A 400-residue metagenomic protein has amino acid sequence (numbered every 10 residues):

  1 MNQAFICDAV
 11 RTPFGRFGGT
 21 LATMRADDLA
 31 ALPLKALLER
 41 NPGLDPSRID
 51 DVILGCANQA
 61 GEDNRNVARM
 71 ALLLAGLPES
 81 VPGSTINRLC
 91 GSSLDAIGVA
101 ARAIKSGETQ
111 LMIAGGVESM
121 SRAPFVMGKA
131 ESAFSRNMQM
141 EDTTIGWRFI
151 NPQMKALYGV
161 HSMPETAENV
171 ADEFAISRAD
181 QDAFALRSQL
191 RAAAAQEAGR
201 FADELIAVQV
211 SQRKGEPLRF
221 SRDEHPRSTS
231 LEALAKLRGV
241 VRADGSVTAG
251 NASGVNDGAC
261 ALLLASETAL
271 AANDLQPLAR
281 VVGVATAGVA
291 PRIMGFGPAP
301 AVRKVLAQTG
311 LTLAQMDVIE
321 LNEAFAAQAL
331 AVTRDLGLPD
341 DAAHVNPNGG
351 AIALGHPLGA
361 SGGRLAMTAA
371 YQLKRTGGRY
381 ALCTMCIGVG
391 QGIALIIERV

Functional and structural regions predicted by a protein language model:
M1-A75, P82, T166-R178, S188 (+4 more regions): Conserved active-site "lid/cap" helical segment
M1-M24, I145, L231-F296, P300-Q308 (+4 more regions): Condensing-enzyme catalytic core mediating Claisen C-C bond formation in acyl metabolism
R11, T23, D27-L32, G43 (+3 more regions): N-terminal extracellular/periplasmic Venus flytrap/periplasmic-binding protein-like
M24, C56-M112, E141-W147, L157-M163 (+4 more regions): Conserved catalytic cysteine-centered active-site region of acyl-thioester-dependent Claisen-condensing enzymes
K105, L111-N169: Flexible glycine-/small-residue-enriched beta->alpha junction loops that bind anionic phosphate/pyrophosphate groups
R148-F201: N-terminal leader/propeptide and maturation segments of large enzyme subunits in energy/redox metabolism and hydrolases
E168, F201-E204, Q212, V282-A353: Active-site pocket-lining segment
